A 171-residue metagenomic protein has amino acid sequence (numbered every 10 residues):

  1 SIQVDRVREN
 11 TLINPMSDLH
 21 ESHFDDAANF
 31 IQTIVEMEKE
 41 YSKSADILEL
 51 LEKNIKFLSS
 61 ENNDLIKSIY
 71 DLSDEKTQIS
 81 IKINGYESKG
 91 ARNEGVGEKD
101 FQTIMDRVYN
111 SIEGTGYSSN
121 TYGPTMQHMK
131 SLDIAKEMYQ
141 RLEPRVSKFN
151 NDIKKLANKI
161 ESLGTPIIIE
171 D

Functional and structural regions predicted by a protein language model:
I2-Q32: Low-complexity, Pro/Ser/Thr- and charge-rich linker/hinge segments at domain boundaries
R6, N29-D171: Mature extracytoplasmic or organellar-lumen-exposed domains after removal of signal/transit peptides
